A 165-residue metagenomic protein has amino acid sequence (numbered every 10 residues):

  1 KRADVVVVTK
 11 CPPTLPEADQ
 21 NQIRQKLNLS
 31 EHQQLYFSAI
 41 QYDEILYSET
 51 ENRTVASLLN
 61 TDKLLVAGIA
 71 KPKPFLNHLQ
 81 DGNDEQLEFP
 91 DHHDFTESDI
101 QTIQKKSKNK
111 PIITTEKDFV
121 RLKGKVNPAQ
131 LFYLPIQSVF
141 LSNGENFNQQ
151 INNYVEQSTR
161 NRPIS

Functional and structural regions predicted by a protein language model:
K1-P111, R160-S165: C-terminal accessory "lid"/substrate-recognition subdomains
K10, E116, S138: Residues that line or immediately flank small-molecule/substrate-binding pockets and catalytic motifs
P13-L15, F119-V120, F140: Short acidic, S/G/P-rich loop/turn micro-motifs used as interaction or catalytic elements
Q41-D43, P90-D91, N127-S158: Short, flexible loop segments at boundaries between secondary-structure elements
I69-P72, T115-R121: Short, polar loop motifs at secondary-structure junctions
L79, R121-A129: Short loop/helix-cap segments at secondary-structure boundaries that form the rim of catalytic
